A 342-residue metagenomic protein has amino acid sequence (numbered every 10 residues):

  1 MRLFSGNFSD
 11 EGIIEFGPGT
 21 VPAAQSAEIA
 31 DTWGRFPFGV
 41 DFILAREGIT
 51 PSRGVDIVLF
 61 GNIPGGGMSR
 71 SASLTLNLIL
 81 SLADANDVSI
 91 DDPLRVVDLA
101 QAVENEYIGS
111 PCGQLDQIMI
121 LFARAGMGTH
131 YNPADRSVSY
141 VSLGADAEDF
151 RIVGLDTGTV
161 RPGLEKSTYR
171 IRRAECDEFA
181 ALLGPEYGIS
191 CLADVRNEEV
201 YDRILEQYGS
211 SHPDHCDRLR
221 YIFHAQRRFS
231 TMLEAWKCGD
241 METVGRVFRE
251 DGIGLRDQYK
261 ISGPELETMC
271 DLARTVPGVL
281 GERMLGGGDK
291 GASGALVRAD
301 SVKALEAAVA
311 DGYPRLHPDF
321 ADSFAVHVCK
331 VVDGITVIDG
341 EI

Functional and structural regions predicted by a protein language model:
M1-A30, I43-A45, M127-G281, L296-I342: C-terminal nucleotide
L3-S5, I57-L59, S110, E282-M284: General beta-strand structural signal in soluble alpha/beta enzymes
E15-A145, S301-V302, H327: Gly/Ser-rich oxyanion-binding loop with an adjacent helix/lid that shapes the negatively charged ligand pocket
W33-P37, A72-I79, C112, R173 (+3 more regions): Short alpha-helical patches at coil-to-helix transitions and adjacent helical residues in well-structured domains
R53, D149-R151, G291: Residues at beta-strand starts and edge strands
N62-L76, G278-L296: Glycine/serine-rich anion-binding loops at beta->alpha junctions that coordinate negatively charged ligand groups
